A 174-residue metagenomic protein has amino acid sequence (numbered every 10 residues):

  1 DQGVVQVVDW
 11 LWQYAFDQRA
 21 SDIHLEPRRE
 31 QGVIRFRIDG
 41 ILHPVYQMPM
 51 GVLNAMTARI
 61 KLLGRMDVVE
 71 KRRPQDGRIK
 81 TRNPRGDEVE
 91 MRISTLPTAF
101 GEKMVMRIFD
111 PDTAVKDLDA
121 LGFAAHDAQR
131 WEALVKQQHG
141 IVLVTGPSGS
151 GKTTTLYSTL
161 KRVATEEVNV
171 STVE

Functional and structural regions predicted by a protein language model:
D1-S150, T154-T155: N-terminal "pre-motor" subdomain/linker immediately upstream of P-loop NTPase catalytic cores
T145, T165-E174: Short beta-strand-centered segment that lines the nucleotide-binding/catalytic pocket of NTP-utilizing
T154-A164: A conserved segment at the C-terminal end of the G1
